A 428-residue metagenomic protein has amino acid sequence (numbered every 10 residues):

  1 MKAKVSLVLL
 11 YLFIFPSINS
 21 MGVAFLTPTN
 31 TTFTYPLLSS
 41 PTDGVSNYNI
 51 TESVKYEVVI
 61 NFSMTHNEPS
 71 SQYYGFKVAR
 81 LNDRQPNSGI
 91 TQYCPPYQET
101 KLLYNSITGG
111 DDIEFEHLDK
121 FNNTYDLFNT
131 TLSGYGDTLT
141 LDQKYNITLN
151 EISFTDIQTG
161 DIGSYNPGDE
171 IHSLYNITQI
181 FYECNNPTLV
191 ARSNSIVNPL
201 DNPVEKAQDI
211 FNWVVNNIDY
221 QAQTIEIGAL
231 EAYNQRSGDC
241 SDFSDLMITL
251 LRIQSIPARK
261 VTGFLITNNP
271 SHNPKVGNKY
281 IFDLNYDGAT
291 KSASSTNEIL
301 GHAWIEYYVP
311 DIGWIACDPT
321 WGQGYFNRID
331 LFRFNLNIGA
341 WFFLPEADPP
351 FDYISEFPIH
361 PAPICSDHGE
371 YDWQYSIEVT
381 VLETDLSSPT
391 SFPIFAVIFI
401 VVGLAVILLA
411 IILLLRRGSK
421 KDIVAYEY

Functional and structural regions predicted by a protein language model:
M1-T42, F76, I305, T384-Y428: Secretory targeting signatures
G22-E151: Intrinsically disordered, low-complexity N-terminal segments that are enriched in acidic
Y35, N268-H272, V276-T390: Active-site rim recognition segments
Y56-I60, Q254-I256, G301-A303, G313: Structural beta-strand/beta-sheet cores of well-ordered domains, especially the beta-sheet scaffolds that support
F76, Q143, I210, Y233-N285 (+1 more regions): Cysteine-centered nucleophilic/redox motifs
S133-L139, D201, R252-S255, V309-G313: A short, structured loop/turn motif at beta-sheet edges
Y145-D239, F243-T249, I253-Q254, V381-E383: Secondary-structure boundary elements
Q221-A229, K260-G263, D318-P319: Surface-exposed patches in mature extracellular/periplasmic domains of secreted proteins
